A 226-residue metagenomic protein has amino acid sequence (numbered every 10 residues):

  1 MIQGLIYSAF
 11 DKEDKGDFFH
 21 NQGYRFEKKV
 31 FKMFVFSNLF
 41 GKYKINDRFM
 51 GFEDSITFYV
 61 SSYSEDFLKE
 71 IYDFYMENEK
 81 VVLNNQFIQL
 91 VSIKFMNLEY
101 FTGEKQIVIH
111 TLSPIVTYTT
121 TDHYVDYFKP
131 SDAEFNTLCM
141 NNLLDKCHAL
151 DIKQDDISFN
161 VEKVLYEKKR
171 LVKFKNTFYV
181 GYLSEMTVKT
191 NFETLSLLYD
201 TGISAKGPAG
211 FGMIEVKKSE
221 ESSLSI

Functional and structural regions predicted by a protein language model:
M1-I226: RNA-interacting cores
